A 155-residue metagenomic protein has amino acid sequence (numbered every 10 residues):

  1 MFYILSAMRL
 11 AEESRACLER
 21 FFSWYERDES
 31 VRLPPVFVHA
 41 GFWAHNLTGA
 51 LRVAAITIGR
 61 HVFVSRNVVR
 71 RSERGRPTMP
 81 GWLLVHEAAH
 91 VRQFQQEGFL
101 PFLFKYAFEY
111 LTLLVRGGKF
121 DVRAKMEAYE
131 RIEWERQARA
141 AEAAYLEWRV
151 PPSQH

Functional and structural regions predicted by a protein language model:
F2-P35, A40-V53, T57, V64-R66 (+1 more regions): Metalloprotease/metallohydrolase-associated module, dominated by Zn2+-dependent proteases
R52, V62-L84, Y129: Short pre-active-site segment immediately N-terminal to the catalytic Zn-binding motif
V53, L84-E87, R92-Q93, I132: Catalytic domains that recognize anionic headgroups
E87-Y106: Catalytic Zn2+-binding segment of zinc metalloproteases
